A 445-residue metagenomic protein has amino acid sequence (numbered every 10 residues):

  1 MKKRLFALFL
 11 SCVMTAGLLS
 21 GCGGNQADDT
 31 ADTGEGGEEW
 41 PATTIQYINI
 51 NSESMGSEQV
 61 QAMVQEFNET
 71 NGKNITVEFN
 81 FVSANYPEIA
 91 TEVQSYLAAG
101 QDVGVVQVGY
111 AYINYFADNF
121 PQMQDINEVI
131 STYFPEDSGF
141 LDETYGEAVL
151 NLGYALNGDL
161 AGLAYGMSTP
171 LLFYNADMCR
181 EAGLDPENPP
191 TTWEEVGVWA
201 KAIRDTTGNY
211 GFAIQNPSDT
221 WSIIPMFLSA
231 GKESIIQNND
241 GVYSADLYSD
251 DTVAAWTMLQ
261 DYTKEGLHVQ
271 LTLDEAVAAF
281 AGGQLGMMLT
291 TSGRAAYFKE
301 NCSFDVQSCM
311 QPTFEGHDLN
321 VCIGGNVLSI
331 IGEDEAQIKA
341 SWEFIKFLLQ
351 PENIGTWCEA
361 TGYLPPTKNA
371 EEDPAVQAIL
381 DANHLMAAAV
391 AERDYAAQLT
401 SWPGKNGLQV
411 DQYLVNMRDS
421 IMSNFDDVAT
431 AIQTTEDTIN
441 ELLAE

Functional and structural regions predicted by a protein language model:
I50-E53, A62-V64, I113-Y115, W221-P225 (+2 more regions): Extracytoplasmic/periplasmic substrate-binding proteins
N51, E58, Q122-D125, S131 (+3 more regions): Mature extracytoplasmic/periplasmic domains
E66, T70-Y145, E181-G183, G286-M287 (+2 more regions): Extracytoplasmic "Venus flytrap"/periplasmic binding protein-like
E69, S95-A99, A182, Y243 (+5 more regions): Extracytoplasmic/periplasmic substrate-recognition and gating elements
Y110-T169, G197, P225-M226, Q307-C309 (+2 more regions): Hinge/lid segment of periplasmic solute-binding proteins
L152-Y165, P170-L172, R180, E194-S244 (+1 more regions): Extracytoplasmic/periplasmic solute-binding protein
G197-A202, D240-Q270: Glycine-centered hinge/linker elements that transmit conformational signals in sensory and ligand-binding systems
C322, L385-I439, L443: C-terminal capping/gating helix-and-loop segments adjacent to ligand/active sites or protein-protein/ligand interfaces
